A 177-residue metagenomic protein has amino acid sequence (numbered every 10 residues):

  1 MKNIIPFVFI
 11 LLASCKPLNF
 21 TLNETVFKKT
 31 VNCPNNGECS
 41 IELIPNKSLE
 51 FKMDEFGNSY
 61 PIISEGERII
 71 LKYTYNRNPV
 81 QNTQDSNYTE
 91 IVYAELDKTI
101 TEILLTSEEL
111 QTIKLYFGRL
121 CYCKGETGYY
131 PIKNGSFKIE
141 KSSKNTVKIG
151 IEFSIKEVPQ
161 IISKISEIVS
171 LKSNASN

Functional and structural regions predicted by a protein language model:
M1-K28: Bacterial Sec-dependent N-terminal signal peptides
I5, S14, N19, I70-L71 (+2 more regions): Intrinsically disordered, low-complexity segments enriched in glycine/proline and serine/threonine
F9, F27, C33, L115-F117: Processing junctions and N-termini across compartments
T21-E24, G37, L49-K138: Surface-exposed helix/loop patches within compact recognition domains
T25-E42: Post-signal peptide N-terminal segment of mature Sec-exported envelope proteins
C33, E42-I44, K124, S170: Acidic/polar residues at beta-strand termini and the immediately following turn/coil
E38, L43, T112, L171-S173: Extended, charged/polar low-complexity intrinsically disordered regions
E140-N177: C-terminal or internal capping secondary-structure element at the end of a domain, subdomain, or sheet
